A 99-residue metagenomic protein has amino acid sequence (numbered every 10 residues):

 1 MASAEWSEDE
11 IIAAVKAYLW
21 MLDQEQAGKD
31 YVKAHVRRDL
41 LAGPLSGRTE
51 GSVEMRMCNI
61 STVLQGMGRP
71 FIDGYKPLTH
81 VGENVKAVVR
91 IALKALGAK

Functional and structural regions predicted by a protein language model:
M1-K99: Intrinsically disordered, charged low-complexity linkers and terminal tails that flank or connect structured domains
